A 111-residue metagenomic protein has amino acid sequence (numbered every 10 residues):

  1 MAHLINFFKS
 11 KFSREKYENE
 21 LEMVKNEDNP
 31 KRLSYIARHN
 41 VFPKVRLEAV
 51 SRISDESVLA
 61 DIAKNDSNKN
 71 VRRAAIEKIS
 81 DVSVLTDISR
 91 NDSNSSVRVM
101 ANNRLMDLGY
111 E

Functional and structural regions predicted by a protein language model:
M1-E111: Alpha-helical scaffold segments
